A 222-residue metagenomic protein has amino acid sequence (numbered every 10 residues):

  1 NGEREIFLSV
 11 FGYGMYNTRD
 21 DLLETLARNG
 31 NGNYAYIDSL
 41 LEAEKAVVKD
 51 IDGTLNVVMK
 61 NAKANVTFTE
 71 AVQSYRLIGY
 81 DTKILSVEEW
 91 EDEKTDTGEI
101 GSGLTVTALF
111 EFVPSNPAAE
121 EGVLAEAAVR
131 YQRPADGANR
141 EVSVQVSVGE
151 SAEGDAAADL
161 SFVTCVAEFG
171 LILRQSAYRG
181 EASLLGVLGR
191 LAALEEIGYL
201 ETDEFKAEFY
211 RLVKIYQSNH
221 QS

Functional and structural regions predicted by a protein language model:
N1-S9, Y13-P134: Acidic, polar loop-rich interaction surfaces within structured domains
Y80-S222: Long, acidic serine/threonine- and proline-rich intrinsically disordered regions
